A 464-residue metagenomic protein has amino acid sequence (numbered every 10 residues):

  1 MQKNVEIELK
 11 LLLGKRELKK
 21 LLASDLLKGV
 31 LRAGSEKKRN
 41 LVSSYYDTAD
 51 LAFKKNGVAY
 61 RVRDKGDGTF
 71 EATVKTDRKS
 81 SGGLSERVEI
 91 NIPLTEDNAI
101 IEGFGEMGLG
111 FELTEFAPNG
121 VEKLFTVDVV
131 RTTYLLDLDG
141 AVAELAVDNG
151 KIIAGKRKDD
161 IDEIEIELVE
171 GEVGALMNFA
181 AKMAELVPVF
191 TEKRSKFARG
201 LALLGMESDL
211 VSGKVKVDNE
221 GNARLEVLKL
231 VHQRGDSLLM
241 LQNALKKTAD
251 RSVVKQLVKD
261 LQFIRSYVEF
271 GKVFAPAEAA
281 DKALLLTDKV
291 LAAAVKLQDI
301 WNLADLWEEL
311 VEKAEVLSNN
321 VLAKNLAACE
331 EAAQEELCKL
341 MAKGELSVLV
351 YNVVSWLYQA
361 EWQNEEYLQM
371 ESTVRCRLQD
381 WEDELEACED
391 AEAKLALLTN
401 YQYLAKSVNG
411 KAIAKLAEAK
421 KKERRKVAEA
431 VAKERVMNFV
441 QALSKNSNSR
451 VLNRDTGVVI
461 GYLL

Functional and structural regions predicted by a protein language model:
M1-L464: Function-determining surface determinants
